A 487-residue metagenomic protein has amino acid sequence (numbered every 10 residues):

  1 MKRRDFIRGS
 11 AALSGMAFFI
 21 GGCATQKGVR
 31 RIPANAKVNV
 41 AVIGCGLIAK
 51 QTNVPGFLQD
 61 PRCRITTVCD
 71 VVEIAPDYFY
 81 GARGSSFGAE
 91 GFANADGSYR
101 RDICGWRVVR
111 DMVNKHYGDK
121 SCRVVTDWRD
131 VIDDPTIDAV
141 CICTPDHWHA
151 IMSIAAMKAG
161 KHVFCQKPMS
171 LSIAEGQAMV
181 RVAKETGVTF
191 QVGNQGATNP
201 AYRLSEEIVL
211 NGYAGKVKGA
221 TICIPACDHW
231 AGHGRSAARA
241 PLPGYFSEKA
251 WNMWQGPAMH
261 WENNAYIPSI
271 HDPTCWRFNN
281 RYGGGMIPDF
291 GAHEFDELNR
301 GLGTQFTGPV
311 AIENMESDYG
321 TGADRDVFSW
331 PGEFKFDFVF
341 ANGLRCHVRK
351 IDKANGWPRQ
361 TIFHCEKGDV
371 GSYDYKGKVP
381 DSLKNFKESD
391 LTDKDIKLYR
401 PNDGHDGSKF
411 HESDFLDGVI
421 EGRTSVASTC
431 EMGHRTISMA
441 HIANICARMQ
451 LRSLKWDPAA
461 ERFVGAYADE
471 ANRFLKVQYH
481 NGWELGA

Functional and structural regions predicted by a protein language model:
K2-A159, A174-T189, A487: N-terminal glycine-/serine-/threonine-rich beta1-alpha1-beta2 phosphate-ribose binding loop of Rossmann-like
R8-A34, C141, F328-S329, G418-A487: C-terminal helix-rich "cap/oligomerization" subdomain common to oxidoreductases
H162, S170-M253: A contiguous active-site-proximal alpha/beta segment in oxidoreductase catalytic domains
K167: Short basic (Lys/Arg) and small-residue
V192-N194, P241, N280-P288, E316-R325 (+3 more regions): Active-site rim elements
V217-G219, E262-Y266, T304-N314, R345-V348 (+3 more regions): Acidic/polar loop patches that form or flank catalytic/metal-binding clefts of enzymes that bind anionic ligands
G244, E248-G343, N355, R435: Rossmann-like dinucleotide-binding domain that binds NAD(P)(H)
E316, D326-K409, P458: NAD(P)-dinucleotide binding in Rossmann-like oxidoreductases
